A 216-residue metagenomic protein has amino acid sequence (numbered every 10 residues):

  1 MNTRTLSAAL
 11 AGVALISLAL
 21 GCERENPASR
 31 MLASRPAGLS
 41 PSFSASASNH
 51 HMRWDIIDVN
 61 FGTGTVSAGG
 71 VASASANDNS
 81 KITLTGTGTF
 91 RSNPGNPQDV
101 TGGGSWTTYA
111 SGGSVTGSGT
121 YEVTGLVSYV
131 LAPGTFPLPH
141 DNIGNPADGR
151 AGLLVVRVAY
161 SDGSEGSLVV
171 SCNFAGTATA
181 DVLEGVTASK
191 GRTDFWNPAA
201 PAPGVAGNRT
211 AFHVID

Functional and structural regions predicted by a protein language model:
M1-L10: Bacterial N-terminal signal peptides that target proteins for export
L10-I16: Hydrophobic helical h-region of N-terminal Sec-dependent signal peptides in bacterial secretory/periplasmic proteins
L18-G21: C-terminal motif of bacterial Sec signal peptides marking the signal peptidase cleavage site
E23-R24, V155: Subunit-assembly interface segments of extracellular/virion macromolecular structures
R24-T116, T120-V123, F195-D216: N-terminal segment immediately downstream of the Sec signal-peptide cleavage site in secreted/extracellular proteins
G112-N142: Short helix-loop boundary/capping segments
P137-V186: Acidic, glycine-rich flexible loop segments
V182-A202: A short, surface-exposed interaction/processing loop segment used at functional sites
